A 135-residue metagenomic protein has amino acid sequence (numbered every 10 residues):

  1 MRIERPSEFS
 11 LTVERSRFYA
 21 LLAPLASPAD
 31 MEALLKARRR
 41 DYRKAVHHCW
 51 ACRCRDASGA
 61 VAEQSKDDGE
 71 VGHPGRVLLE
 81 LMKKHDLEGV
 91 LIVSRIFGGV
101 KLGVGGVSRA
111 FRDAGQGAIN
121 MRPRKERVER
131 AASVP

Functional and structural regions predicted by a protein language model:
M1-H73: C-terminal regulatory domains involved in ligand/effector binding and gene-expression control
P24, K44, C54, E80 (+1 more regions): Generic structural "secondary-structure junction" signal
A29-K36, E80, R109, D113: Solvent-exposed alpha-helical segments within well-ordered globular domains of core cellular machineries
D41, L81, H85, G117-K125: Conserved, well-folded catalytic cores of nucleic-acid-processing and energy-transducing macromolecular machines
E63-G98: Short HxH-centered metal-ligating active-site micro-motif
L91-V93, V100-V134: Glycine- and Gly-Pro-enriched alpha-helical subdomains that act as flexible, kink-prone "lid/hinge" or packing modules
